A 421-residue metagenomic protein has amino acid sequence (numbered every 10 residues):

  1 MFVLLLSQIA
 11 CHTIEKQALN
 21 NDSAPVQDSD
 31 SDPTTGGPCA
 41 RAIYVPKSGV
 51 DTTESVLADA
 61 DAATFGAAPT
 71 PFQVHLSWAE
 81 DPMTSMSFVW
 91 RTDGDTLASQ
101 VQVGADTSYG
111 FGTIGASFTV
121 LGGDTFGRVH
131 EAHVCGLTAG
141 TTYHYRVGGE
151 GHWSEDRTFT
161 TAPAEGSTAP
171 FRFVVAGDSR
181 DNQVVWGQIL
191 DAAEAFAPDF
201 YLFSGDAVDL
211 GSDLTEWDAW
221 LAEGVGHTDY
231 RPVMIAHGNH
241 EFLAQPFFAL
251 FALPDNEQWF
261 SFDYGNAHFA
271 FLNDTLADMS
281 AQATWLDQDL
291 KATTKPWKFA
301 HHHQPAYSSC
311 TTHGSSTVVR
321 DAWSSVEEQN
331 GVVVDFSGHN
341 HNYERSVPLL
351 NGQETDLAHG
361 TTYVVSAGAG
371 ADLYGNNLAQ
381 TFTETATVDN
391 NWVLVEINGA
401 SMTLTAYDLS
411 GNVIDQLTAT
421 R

Functional and structural regions predicted by a protein language model:
M1-L5: Sec-dependent signal peptide recognition, specifically the positively charged N-region followed immediately by
S7-A10: C-terminal motif of bacterial Sec signal peptides marking the signal peptidase cleavage site
H12-V26, S31-V175, V388, L394-R421: Acidic, histidine-bearing metal-coordination/catalytic regions of metal-dependent phosphoesterases
R128-V134, T142-E165, T215-T294, T317 (+4 more regions): Extended active-site neighborhood of metal-dependent phosphoesterases/phosphodiesterases
H152-S204, D209-L210: An acidic-aromatic substrate-binding cleft motif
P170-F171, D199-F200, W259, N266-A267 (+1 more regions): Alpha/beta-hydrolase fold active-site loops
V174-G177, F200-D206, R231-N239, N273 (+3 more regions): Active-site neighborhood of phospho(di)ester-bond hydrolases with catalytic His/Asp-centered motifs
G205-V208, T293-T311: Short acidic, glycine-rich surface-loop motifs adjacent to enzyme active sites
